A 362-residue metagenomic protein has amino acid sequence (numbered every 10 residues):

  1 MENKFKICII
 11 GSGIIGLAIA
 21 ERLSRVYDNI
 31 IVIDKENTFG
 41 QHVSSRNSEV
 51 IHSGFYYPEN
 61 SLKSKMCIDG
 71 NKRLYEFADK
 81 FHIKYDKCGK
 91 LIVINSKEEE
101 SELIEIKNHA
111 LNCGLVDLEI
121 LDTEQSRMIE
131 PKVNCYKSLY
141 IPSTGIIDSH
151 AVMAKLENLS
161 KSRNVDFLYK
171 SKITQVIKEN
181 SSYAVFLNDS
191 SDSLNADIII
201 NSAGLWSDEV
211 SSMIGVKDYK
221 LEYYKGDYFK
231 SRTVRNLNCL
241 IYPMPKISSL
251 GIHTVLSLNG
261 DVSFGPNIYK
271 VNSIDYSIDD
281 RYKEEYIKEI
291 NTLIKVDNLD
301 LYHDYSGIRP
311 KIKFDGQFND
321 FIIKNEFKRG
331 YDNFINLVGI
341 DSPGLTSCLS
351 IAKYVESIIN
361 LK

Functional and structural regions predicted by a protein language model:
K4-F5, Y57, K84-I94, D117-I120 (+4 more regions): Helix-loop-beta segment of a Rossmann-like dinucleotide-binding subdomain
F5-V32: N-terminal Rossmann-like FAD-binding beta1-loop-alpha1 element of flavoenzymes
C8-I10, L194-W206, A352: Short hydrophobic core segments
E21-R22, I51, I83-Y85, I198 (+1 more regions): Active-site substrate-recognition segment that forms the wall of the catalytic cavity or substrate channel
R25-R46: Glycine-rich FAD pyrophosphate-binding loop
E49-Q125, C135, G251-I252: Dinucleotide-binding Rossmann-like beta1-alpha1 core, especially the glycine-rich loop that anchors the ADP
P58-D69, V93-E102, Y140-N158, S277-Y282 (+1 more regions): Short beta-strand to alpha-helix junction loop
L139-D189, S193-D197, L349, I358: Helical element adjacent to the flavin cofactor pocket in flavoenzyme catalytic cores
